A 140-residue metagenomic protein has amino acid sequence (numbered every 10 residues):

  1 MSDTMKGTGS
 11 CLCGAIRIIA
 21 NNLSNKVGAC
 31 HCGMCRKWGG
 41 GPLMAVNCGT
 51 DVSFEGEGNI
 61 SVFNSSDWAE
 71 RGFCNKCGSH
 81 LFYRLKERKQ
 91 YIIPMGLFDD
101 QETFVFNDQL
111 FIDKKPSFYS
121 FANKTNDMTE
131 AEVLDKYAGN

Functional and structural regions predicted by a protein language model:
M1-N140: A short Gly-Trp-Pro
